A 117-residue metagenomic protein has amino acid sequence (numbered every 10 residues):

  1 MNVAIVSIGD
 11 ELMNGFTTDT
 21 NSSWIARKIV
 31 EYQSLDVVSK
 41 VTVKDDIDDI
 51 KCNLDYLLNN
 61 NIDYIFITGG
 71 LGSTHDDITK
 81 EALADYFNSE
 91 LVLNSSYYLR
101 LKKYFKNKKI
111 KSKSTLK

Functional and structural regions predicted by a protein language model:
M1-D45: Glycine-rich phosphate/diphosphate-binding loop of Rossmann-like nucleotide-binding domains
D10-E11, G70-S73: Short glycine-rich anion-binding loops that position phosphate/pyrophosphate groups of nucleotides and phosphorylated
G15, D76-I78: Short glycine-/acidic-enriched loop or helix-start segments at secondary-structure transitions that form or flank
K44-D55: Structural motif
D49, I78-K117: Proline/glycine-rich low-complexity loops and linkers
N61-D63: Short, high-confidence coil segments that cap the C-terminus of an alpha-helix and link into the following beta-strand
